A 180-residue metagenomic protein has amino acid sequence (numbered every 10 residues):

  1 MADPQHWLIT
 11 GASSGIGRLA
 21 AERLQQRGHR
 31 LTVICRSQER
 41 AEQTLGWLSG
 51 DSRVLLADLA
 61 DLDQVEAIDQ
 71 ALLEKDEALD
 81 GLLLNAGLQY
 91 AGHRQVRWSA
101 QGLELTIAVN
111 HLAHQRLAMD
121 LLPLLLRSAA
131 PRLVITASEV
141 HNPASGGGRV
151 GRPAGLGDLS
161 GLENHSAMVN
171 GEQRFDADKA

Functional and structural regions predicted by a protein language model:
A2-A180: Rossmann-fold NAD(P)H-dependent dehydrogenase/reductase core
